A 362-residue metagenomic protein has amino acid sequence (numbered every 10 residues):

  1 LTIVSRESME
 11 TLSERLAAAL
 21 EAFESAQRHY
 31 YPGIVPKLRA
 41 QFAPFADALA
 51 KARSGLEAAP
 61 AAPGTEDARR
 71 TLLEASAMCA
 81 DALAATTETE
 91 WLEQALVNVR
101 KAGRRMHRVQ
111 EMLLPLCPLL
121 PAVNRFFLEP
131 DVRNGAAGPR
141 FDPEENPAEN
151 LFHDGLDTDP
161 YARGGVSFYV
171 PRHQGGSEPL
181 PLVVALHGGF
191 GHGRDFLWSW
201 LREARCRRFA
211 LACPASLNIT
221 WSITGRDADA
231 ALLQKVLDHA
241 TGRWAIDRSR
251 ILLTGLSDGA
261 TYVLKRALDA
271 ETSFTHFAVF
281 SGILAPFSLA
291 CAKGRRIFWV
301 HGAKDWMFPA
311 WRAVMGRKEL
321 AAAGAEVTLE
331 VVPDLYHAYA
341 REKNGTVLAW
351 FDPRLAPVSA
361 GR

Functional and structural regions predicted by a protein language model:
T2-K51, A61-L180, S359-R362: A domain-start/cap signature at the N-terminus of enzymes
H173-E178, S222-S257: Gly/Ser-rich "nucleophile elbow"/oxyanion-hole loop immediately N-terminal to the catalytic nucleophile in hydrolases
Q174-S222, W306-M307: Short substrate-entry loop that stabilizes the transition state in hydrolases
R194-R202, V236, F280-L289, W311 (+1 more regions): Alpha-helical scaffolding within the catalytic cores of extracellular/periplasmic polymer-degrading hydrolases
T241-R243, S249-G294: Primarily recognizes the serine-hydrolase "nucleophile elbow" in alpha/beta-hydrolase and SGNH/GDSL folds
A292-I297, A323-A325: Short, proline-enriched alpha-helix->beta-strand connector loops that line the catalytic pocket of alpha/beta-hydrolase
F298-H301, D305: Short beta-strand/loop motif that positions the catalytic acidic residue of the alpha/beta-hydrolase fold
W311-R362: C-terminal catalytic histidine-bearing segment of alpha/beta-hydrolase fold enzymes
